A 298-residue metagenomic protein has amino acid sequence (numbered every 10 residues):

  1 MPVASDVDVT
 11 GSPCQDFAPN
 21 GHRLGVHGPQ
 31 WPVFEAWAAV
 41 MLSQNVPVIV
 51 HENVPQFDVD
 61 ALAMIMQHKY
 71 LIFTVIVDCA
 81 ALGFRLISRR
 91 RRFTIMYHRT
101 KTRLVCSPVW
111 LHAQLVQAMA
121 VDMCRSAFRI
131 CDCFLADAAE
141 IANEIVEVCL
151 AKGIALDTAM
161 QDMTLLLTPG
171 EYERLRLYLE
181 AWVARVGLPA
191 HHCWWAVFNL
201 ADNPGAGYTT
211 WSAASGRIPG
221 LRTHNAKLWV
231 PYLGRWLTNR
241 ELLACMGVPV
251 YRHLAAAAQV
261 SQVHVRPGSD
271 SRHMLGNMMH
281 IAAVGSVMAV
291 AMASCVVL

Functional and structural regions predicted by a protein language model:
M1-V7, G11-A226, P231-R235: Class I S-adenosyl-L-methionine
V40, C245, V287-V290: Alpha-helical recognition domains of nuclear gene-regulatory proteins
Y232, L243, A282: S-adenosyl-L-methionine
L237-L254: Mobile gating loops/cap/lid regions near enzyme active sites that modulate substrate access
H253-V263: Active-site and glycan-interaction determinants of carbohydrate-active enzymes
V265-D270: Amphipathic alpha-helical/coiled-coil segments positioned at domain termini
S271-M292: Histidine-centered active-site loop/cap adjacent to the catalytic His in serine esterases/O-acetyl transfer systems
A293-V297: Phosphate-handling active-site elements
